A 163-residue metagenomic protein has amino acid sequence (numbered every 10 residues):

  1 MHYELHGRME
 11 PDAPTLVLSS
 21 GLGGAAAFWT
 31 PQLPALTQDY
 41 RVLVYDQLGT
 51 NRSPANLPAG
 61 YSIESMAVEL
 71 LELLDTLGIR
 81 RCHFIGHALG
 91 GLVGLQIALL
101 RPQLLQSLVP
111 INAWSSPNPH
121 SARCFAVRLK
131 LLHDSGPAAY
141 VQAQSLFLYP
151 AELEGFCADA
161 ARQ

Functional and structural regions predicted by a protein language model:
M1-A59: Conserved HGGG/HGGXW glycine-rich cap/lid loop of the alpha/beta-hydrolase fold
T15, D39-R41, R80-H83, L104-S107: Structural signature of beta-strand start/N-cap positions in the alpha/beta core of ABC transporter nucleotide-binding
E64-C82: Conserved acidic catalytic loop of the alpha/beta-hydrolase fold
F84-G86, I111: Short beta-strand immediately N-terminal to the catalytic nucleophile in serine-hydrolase-like folds
G86-G90, G94: Gly/Ala-rich beta-loop-alpha elbow adjacent to hydrolase catalytic centers
L95, L99-L100, L104-G136: Flexible "cap/lid" loop of the alpha/beta hydrolase fold
P119-R123, P137-Q163: Conserved alpha/beta-hydrolase catalytic His-Asp/Glu region
